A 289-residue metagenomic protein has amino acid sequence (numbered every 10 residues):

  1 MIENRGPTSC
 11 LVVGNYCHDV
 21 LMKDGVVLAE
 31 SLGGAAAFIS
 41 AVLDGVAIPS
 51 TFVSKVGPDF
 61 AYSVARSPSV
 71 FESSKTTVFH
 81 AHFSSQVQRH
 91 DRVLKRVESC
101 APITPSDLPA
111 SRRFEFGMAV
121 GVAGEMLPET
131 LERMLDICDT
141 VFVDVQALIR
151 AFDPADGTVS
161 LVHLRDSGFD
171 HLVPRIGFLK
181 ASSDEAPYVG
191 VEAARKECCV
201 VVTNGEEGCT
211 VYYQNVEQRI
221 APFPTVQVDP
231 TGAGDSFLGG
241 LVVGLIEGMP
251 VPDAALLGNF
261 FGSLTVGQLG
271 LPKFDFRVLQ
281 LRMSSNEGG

Functional and structural regions predicted by a protein language model:
I2-P7, H18-E30, V42-T140, R282-G289: Conserved N-terminal subdomain of the carbohydrate kinase-like
I2-P7, V191-G289: Conserved phosphate-binding/catalytic region of the ribokinase-like
V13, V53-K55, D144, T203: Generic beta-sheet signal
G14-Y16, S236: Active-site metal-binding loops of divalent metal-dependent hydrolases
A35-V42: Short amphipathic alpha-helix
L43, S182, G234: Short, conserved phosphate/pyrophosphate- and ester-handling motifs at nucleotide-, phospho-/glycolipid
V64-K75, E115-F116, D139-V141, G157 (+2 more regions): Active-site regions of enzymes building and remodeling cell-envelope glycoconjugates
F116-R195, C199: Conserved beta-alpha-beta core of the PfkB/ribokinase-like small-molecule kinase fold
